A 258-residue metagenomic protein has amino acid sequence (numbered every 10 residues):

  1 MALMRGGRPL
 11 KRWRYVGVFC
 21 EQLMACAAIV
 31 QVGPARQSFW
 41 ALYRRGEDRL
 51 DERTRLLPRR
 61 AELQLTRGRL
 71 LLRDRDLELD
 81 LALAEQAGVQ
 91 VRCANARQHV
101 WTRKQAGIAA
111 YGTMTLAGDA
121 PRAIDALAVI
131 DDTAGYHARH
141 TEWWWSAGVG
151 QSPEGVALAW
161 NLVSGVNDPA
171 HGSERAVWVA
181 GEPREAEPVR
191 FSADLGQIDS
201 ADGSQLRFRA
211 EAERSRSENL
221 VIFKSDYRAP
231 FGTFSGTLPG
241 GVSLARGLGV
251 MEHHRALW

Functional and structural regions predicted by a protein language model:
M1-W258: Structured soluble/peripheral alpha/beta segments that form catalytic or ligand/cofactor-binding pockets
